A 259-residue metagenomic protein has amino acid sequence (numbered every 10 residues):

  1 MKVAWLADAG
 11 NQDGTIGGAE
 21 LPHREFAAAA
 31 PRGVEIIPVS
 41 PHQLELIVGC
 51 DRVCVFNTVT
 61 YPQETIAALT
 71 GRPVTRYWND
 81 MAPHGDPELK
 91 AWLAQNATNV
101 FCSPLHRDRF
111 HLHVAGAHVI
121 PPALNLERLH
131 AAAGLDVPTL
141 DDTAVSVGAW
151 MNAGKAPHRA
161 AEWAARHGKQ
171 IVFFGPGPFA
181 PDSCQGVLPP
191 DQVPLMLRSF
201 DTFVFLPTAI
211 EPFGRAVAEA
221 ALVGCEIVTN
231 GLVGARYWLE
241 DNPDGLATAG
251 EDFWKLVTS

Functional and structural regions predicted by a protein language model:
M1-T65, V228-A235, E240-S259: N-terminal pre-catalytic "stem/leader" segment of glycosyltransferase-like enzymes
T15-P22, L126-R128, D136-P190: Conserved catalytic-core segment of nucleotide-activated headgroup transferases in glycan assembly
I37-D108: Extended catalytic core of nucleotide-activated donor transferases of GT-like folds
A97-A132: Donor nucleotide-sugar binding/catalytic pocket of nucleotide-sugar-dependent glycosyltransferases
M151, P207-A216, L232, R236-Y237: Nucleotide-sugar-dependent
P190, L195-F200: Short alpha-helical donor nucleotide-sugar binding micro-motif in glycosyltransferases
P194, V217-L222: Short alpha-helical segment that forms part of, or immediately flanks, the ligand-binding pocket in carbohydrate-active
R198-P212, C225: Acidic donor-binding loop of glycosyltransferase active sites
